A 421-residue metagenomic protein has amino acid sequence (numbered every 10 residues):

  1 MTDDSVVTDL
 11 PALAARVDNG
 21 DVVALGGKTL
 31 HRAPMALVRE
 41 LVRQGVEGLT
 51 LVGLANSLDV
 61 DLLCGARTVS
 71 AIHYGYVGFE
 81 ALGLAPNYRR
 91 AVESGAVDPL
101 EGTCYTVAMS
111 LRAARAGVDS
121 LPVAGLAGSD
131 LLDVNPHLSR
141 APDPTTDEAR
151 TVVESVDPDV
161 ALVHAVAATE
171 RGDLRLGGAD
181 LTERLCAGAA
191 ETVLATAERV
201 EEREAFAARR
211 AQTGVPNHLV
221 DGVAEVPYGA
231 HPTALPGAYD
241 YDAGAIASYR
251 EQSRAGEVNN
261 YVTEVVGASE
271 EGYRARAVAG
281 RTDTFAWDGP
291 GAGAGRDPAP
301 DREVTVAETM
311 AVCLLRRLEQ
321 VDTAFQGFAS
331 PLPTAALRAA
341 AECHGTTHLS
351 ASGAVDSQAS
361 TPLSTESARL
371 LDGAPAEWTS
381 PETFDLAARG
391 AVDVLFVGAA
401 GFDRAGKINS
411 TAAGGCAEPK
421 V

Functional and structural regions predicted by a protein language model:
T2-V421: Conserved alpha/beta enzyme-core scaffold
